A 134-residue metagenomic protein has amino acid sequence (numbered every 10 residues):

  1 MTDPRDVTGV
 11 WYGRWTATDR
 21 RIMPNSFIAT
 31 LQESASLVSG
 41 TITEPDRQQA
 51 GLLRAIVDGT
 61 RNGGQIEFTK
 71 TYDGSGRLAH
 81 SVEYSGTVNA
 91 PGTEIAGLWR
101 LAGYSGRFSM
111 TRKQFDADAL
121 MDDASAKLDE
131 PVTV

Functional and structural regions predicted by a protein language model:
M1-F115, A119-T133: Central antiparallel beta-sheet cores of small beta-barrel/beta-sandwich binding domains
